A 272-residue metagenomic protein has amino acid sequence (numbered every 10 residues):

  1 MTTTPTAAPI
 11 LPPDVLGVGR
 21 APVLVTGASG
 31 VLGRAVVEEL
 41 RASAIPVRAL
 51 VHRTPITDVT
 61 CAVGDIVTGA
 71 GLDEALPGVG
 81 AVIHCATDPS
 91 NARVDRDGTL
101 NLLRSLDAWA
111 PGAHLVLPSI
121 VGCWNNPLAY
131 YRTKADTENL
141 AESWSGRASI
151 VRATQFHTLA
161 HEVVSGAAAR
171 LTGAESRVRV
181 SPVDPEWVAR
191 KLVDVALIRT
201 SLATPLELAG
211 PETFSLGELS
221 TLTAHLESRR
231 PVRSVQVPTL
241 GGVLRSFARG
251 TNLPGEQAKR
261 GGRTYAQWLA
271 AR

Functional and structural regions predicted by a protein language model:
I10-I45: N-terminal Rossmann NAD(P)H-binding glycine-rich loop of SDR-like oxidoreductase domains
L16-G17, A28, R34, R53-W109 (+1 more regions): NAD(P)H-binding glycine-rich loop region in Rossmannoid oxidoreductase-like domains and their noncatalytic homologs
T26, A92, R96, P127-E138 (+3 more regions): Short-chain dehydrogenase/reductase
L32, P185-L192, L208, L216-L219 (+1 more regions): Non-catalytic, hydrophobic alpha-helical segments
D88-A168: Glycine-/Pro-rich loop/turn segments that contact NAD(P) or position catalytic residues in Rossmann-like domains
L128, T158-S165, V195-L206, R229-R230: Glycine/proline-rich active-site loop of Rossmann-fold NAD(P)-dependent oxidoreductases
S149-I150, E162-W187, K191-D194, T200: A conserved pocket-lining segment of Rossmann-fold NAD(P)-dependent short-chain dehydrogenase/reductase
P205-K259: Terminal hydrophobic/aromatic helix or amphipathic segment near a protein terminus
